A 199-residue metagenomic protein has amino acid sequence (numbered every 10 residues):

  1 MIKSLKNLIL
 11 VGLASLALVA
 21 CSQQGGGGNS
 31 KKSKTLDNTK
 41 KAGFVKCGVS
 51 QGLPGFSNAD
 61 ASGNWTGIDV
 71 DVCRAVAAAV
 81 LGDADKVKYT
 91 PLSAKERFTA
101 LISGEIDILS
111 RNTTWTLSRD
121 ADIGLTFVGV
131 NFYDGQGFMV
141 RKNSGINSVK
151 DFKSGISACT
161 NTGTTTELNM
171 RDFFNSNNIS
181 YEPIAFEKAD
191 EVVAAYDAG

Functional and structural regions predicted by a protein language model:
M1-I9: Bacterial N-terminal signal peptides that target proteins for export
A17-A20: C-terminal motif of bacterial Sec signal peptides marking the signal peptidase cleavage site
S22-Q24: Bacterial signal peptide processing site
N29-S110: Extracytoplasmic small-molecule ligand-binding "clamshell" domains of the periplasmic binding protein/Venus flytrap
K32-K34, V87-T99, I146-N147, E182-A198: Short helix-initiation/N-cap motifs at beta->coil->alpha
A42-S50, T66, K150-E167: Short loop->beta-strand "edge-of-pocket" segments that line small-molecule binding or catalytic clefts across diverse
S62, R74-D85, F127, T166-A185: Ligand-binding cleft/hinge of the Venus flytrap
R74, A78, K86-D151: Acidic, polar ligand-binding/catalytic clefts
